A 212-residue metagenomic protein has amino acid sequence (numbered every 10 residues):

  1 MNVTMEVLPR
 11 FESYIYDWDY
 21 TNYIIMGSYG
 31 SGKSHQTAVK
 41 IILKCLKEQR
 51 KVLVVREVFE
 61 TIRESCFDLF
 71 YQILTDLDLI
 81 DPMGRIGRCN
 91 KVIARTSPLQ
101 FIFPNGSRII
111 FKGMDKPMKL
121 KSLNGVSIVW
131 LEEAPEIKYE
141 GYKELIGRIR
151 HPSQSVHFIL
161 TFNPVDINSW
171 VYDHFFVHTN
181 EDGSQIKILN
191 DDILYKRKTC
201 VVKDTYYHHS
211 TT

Functional and structural regions predicted by a protein language model:
M1-T212: Phosphate/NTP-binding elements of NTP-utilizing enzymes
